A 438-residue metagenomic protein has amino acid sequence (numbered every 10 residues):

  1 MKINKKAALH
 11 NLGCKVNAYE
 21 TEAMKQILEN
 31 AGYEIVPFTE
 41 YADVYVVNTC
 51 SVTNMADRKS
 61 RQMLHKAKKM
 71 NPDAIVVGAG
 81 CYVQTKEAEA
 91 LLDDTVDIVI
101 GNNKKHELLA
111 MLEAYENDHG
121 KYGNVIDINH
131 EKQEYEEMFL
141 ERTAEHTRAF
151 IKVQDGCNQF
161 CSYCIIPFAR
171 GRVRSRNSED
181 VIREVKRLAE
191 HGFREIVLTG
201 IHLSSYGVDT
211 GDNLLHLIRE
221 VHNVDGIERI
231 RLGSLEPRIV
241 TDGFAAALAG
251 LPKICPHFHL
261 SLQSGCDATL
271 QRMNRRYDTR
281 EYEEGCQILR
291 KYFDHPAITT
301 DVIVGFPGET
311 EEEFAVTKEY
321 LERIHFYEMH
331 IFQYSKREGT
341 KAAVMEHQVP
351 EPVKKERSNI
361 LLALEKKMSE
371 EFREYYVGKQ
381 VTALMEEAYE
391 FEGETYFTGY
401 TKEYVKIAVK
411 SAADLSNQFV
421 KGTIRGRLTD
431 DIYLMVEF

Functional and structural regions predicted by a protein language model:
M1-S205, R219, G243, L248 (+7 more regions): Proteins enriched for Cys/Gly/acidic motifs involved in redox and nucleic-acid/cofactor modification
K6, N71, V224-R231: Short, surface-exposed connector motifs at secondary-structure boundaries
N54-M55, L203-G207, R238-I239, G305-G308: Short, small-residue-enriched loops and turns at beta-alpha junctions that line or gate enzyme active sites
F160, C164-G171, I230-R238, S264-R275 (+3 more regions): Conserved strand-turn element in the central/C-terminal portion of the radical SAM core barrel that lines
E190, L215-H216, N223-R229, T241-T300: Radical SAM/AdoMet-radical enzyme domain recognition
L260, D301, L321, M329 (+3 more regions): Hydrophobic, well-ordered secondary-structure elements that form the walls of internal hydrophobic environments
E309, I324-F326: Contiguous mid-protein beta-loop-alpha structural module that forms a pocket-lining wall or clamp of enzyme active
V344-F438: Terminal RNA-binding accessory module
